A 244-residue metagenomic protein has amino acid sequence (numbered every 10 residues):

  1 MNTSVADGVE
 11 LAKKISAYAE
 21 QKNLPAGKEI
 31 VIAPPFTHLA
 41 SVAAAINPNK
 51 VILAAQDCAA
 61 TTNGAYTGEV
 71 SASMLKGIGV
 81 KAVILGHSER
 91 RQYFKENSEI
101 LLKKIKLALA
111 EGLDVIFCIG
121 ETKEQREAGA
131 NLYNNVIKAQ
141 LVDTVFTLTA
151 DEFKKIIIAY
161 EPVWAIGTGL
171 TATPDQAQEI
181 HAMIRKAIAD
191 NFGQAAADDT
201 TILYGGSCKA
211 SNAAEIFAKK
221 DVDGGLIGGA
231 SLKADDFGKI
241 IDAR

Functional and structural regions predicted by a protein language model:
M1-R244: Active-site loop-to-helix "anion-binding N-cap" substructures in soluble metabolic enzymes
